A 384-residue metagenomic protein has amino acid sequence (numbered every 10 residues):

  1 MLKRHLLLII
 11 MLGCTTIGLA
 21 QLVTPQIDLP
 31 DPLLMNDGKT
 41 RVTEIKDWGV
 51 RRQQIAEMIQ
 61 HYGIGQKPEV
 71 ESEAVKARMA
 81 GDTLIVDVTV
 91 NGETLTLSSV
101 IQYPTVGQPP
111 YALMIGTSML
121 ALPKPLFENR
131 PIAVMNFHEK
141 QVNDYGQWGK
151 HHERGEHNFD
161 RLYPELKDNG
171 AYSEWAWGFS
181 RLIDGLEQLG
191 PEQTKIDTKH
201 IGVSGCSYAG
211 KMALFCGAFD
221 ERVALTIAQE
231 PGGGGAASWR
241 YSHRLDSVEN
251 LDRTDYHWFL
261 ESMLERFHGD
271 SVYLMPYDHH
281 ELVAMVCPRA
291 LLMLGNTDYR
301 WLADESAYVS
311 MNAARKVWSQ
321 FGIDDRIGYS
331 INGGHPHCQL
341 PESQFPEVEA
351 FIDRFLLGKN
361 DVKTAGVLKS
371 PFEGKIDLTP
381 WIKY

Functional and structural regions predicted by a protein language model:
M1-L7: Bacterial N-terminal signal peptides that target proteins for export
Q21-S98, Y103-P109, C287-L291, N296-Y384: Alpha/beta-hydrolase-fold serine-hydrolase catalytic core, especially in secreted/extracellular enzymes
P109-M114, R130-A133, T198-H200, E221-L225 (+2 more regions): Loop/turn elements at helix/coil->beta-strand transitions in domains of secreted/extracellular proteins
G116-K199, G232-Y241: Cap/lid segment of the alpha/beta-hydrolase catalytic domain
R181-D246, S271: Primarily recognizes the serine-hydrolase "nucleophile elbow" in alpha/beta-hydrolase and SGNH/GDSL folds
L225-L282, A303-M311, V317-D324: Mobile cap/lid helix-loop segments that gate and shape the active-site cleft of serine hydrolases
